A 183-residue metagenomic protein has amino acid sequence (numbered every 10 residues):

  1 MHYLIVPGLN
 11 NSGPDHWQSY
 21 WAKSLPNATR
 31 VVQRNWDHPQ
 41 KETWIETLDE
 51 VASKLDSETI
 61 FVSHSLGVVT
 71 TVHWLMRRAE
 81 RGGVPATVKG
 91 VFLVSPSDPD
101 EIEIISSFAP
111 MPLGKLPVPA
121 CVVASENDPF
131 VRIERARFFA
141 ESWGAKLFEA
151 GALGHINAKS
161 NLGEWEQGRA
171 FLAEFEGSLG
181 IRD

Functional and structural regions predicted by a protein language model:
M1-S57, I181: Active-site catalytic motif of lipid deacylating hydrolases and related acyltransferases
G8-L9, V32-W36, V91-E101, S125: Active-site nucleophile loop of the alpha/beta-hydrolase fold
G13-P14, I102-I104, P129-R135: Conserved alpha/beta-hydrolase "acid-adjacent" motif
A22, E126-K146: Conserved loop-alpha-helix segment in the C-terminal half of the alpha/beta-hydrolase fold that carries the catalytic
N27-R30, E141-N157: Catalytic histidine neighborhood in serine/cysteine hydrolases with alpha/beta-hydrolase-type architecture
T43, A158-E174: Post-His helix in hydrolase/transferase enzymes
F61-V72: Gly/Ala-rich beta-loop-alpha elbow adjacent to hydrolase catalytic centers
L116-P117, C121-A124, D128: Short beta-strand/loop motif that positions the catalytic acidic residue of the alpha/beta-hydrolase fold
